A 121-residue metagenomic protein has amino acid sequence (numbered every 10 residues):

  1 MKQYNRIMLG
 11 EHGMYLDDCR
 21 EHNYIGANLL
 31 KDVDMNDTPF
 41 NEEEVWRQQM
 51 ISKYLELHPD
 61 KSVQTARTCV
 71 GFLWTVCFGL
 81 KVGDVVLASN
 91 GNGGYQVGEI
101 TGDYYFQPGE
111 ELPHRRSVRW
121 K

Functional and structural regions predicted by a protein language model:
M1, N92, E110-H114: A short, structural micro-pattern
M1-F72: Compositionally biased, charged N-terminal/linker segments
W74, G79-K81: Short, well-ordered loop/turn sites that connect or cap secondary structure elements
G79, V118-K121: Basic, low-complexity intrinsically disordered segments
G93-F106: Short beta-strand-centered aromatic/proline hotspots
Y104-R119: Short, solvent-exposed secondary-structure boundary/capping segments
